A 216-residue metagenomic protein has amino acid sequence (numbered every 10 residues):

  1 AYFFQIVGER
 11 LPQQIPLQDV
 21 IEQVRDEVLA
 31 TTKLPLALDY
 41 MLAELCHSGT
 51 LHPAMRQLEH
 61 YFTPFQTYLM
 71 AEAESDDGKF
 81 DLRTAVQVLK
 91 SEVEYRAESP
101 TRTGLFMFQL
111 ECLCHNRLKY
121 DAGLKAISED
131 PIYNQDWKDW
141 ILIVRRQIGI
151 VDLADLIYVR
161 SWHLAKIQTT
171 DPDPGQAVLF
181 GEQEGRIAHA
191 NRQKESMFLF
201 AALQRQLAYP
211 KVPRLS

Functional and structural regions predicted by a protein language model:
A1-S216: Catalytic metal-binding core of the metallo-beta-lactamase
